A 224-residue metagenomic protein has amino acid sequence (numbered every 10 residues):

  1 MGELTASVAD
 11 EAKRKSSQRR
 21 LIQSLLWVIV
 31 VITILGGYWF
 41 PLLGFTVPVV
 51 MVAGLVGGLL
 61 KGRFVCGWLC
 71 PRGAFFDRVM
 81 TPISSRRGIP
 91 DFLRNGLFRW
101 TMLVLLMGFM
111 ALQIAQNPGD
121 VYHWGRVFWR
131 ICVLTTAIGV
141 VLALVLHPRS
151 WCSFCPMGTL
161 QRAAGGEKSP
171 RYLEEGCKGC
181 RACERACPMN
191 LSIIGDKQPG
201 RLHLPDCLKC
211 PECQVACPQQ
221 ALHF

Functional and structural regions predicted by a protein language model:
M1-K197, P205-F224: Non-ligating segments of multi-cofactor redox enzymes
